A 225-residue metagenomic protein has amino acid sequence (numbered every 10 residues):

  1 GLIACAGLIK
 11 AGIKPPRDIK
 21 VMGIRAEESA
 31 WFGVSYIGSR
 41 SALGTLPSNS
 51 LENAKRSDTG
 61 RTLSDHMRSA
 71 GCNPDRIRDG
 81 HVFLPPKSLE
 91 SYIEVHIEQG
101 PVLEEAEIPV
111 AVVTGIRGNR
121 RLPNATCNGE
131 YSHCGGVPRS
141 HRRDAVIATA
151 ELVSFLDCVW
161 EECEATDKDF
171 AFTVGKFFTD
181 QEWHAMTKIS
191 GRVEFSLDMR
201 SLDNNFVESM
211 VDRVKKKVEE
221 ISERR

Functional and structural regions predicted by a protein language model:
G1, V21, T149: Short strand-loop-helix active-site module centered on a catalytic nucleophile
I3-D18: Flexible, small-residue-rich helix->loop connector segments that border functional cores
R17-A26: Short, glycine/charge-rich beta-strand/loop segments that flank catalytic centers and engage negatively charged groups
A26-N205: Midchain, well-structured core segments that form catalytic/ion-binding scaffolds
S209-E219: Short amphipathic alpha-helices in soluble, non-transmembrane regions that often serve as interface/regulatory elements
E220-R225: Short, intrinsically disordered, charge-balanced linker/junction segments flanking boundaries in proteins
